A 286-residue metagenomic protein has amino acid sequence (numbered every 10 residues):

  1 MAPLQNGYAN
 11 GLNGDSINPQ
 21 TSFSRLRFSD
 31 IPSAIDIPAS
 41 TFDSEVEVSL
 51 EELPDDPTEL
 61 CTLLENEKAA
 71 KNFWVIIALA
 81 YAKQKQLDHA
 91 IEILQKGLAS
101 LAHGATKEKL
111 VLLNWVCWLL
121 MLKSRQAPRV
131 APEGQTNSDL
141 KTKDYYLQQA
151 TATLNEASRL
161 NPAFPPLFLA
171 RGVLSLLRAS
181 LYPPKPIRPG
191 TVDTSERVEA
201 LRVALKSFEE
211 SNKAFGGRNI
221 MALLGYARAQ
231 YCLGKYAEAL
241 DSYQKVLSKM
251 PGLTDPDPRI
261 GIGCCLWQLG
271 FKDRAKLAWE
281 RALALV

Functional and structural regions predicted by a protein language model:
M1-V286: Non-TPR docking regions that flank or precede TPR/alpha-solenoid scaffolds in eukaryotic proteins
